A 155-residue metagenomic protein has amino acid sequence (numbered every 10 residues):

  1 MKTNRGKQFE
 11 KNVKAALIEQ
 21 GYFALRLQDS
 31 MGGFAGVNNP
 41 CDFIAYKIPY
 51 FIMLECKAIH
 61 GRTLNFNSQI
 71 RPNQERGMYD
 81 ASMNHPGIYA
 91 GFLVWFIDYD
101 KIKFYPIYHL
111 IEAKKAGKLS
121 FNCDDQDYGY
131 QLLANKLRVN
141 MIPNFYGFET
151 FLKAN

Functional and structural regions predicted by a protein language model:
M1-G32, D100-I102, A154-N155: Acidic-basic catalytic patches of nuclease active cores, encompassing PD-(D/E)XK and other metal-cofactor nuclease
A16, G32-F34, R62-F66: Phosphate- and other anionic-substrate recognition elements at nucleic-acid/protein interfaces
F23-P49: Active-site metal-binding core of divalent-cation-utilizing nuclease and nuclease-like domains
F43-A45, Y50-G61: Conserved catalytic cores of phosphodiester-cleaving nucleases, focusing on short active-site segments
I59-G77, N84: Mg2+/Mn2+-dependent nuclease catalytic core
Y79-E112: Nucleic-acid nuclease catalytic cores
K103-D127: Short, electropositive alpha-helical surface patch
D125-N155: Charged phosphate-binding loop/patch that engages nucleotide di/tri-phosphates or the phosphate backbone of nucleic
